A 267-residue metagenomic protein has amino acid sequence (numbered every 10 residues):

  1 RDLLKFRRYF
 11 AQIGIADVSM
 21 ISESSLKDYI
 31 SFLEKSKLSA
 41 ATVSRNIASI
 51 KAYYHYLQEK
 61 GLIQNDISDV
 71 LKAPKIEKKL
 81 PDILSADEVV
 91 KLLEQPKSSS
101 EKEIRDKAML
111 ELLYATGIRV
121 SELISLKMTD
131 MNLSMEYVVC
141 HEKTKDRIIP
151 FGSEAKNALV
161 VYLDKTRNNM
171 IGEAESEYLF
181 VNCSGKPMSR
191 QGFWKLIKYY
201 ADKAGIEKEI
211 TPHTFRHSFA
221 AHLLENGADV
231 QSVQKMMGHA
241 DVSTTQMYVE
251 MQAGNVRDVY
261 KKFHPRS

Functional and structural regions predicted by a protein language model:
R1-S267: Conserved catalytic core of the tyrosine transesterase superfamily
